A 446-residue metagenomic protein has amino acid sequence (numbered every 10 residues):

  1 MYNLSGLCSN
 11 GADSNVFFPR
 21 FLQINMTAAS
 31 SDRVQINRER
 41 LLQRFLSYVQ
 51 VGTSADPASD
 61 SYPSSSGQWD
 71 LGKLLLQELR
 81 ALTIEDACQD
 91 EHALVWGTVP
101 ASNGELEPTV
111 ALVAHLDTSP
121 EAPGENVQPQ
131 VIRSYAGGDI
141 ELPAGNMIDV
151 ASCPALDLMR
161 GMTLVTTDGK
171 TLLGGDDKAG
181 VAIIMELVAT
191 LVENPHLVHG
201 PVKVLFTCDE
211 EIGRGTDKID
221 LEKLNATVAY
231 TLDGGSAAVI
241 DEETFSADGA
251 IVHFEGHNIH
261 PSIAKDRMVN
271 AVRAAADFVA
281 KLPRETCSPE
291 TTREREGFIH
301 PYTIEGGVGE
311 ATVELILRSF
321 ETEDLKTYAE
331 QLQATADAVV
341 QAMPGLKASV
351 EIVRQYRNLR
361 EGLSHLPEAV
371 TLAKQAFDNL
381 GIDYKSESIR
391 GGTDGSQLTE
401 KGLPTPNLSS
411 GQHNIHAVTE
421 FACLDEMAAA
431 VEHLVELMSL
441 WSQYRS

Functional and structural regions predicted by a protein language model:
Y2-N3, D13, N25: Intrinsic-disorder-associated, low-complexity terminal segments enriched in Asp/Asn/His/Tyr and depleted of Lys/Arg
T27-A28, D32, R38-S66, V165-T166 (+3 more regions): N-terminal capping segment at the start of a domain
T27-A29, V272-S446: Metal-dependent amide/peptide-bond hydrolase catalytic core, centered on the "pita-bread" metallohydrolase fold
S59-E107, A111-V113, D117: A non-catalytic alpha/beta surface segment that caps or lines the substrate-entry region of metallo-dependent hydrolase
S66, K170-A182, K265-R273, F421-A428: Short, conserved micro-motifs enriched in small and acidic residues
L106-P201, F206, A429: Active-site metal-coordination/substrate-binding segment of hydrolases, especially metallo-dependent peptidases
I140, L156, M162-G175, D209-E330 (+3 more regions): Midchain, well-structured core segments that form catalytic/ion-binding scaffolds
